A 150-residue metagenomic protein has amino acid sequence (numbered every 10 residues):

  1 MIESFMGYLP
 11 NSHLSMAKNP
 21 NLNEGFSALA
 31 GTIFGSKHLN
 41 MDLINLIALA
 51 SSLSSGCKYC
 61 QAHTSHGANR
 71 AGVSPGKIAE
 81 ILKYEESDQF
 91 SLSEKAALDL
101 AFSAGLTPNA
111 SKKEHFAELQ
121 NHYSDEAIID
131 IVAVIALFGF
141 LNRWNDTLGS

Functional and structural regions predicted by a protein language model:
M1-S150: Hydrophobic alpha-helical segments
